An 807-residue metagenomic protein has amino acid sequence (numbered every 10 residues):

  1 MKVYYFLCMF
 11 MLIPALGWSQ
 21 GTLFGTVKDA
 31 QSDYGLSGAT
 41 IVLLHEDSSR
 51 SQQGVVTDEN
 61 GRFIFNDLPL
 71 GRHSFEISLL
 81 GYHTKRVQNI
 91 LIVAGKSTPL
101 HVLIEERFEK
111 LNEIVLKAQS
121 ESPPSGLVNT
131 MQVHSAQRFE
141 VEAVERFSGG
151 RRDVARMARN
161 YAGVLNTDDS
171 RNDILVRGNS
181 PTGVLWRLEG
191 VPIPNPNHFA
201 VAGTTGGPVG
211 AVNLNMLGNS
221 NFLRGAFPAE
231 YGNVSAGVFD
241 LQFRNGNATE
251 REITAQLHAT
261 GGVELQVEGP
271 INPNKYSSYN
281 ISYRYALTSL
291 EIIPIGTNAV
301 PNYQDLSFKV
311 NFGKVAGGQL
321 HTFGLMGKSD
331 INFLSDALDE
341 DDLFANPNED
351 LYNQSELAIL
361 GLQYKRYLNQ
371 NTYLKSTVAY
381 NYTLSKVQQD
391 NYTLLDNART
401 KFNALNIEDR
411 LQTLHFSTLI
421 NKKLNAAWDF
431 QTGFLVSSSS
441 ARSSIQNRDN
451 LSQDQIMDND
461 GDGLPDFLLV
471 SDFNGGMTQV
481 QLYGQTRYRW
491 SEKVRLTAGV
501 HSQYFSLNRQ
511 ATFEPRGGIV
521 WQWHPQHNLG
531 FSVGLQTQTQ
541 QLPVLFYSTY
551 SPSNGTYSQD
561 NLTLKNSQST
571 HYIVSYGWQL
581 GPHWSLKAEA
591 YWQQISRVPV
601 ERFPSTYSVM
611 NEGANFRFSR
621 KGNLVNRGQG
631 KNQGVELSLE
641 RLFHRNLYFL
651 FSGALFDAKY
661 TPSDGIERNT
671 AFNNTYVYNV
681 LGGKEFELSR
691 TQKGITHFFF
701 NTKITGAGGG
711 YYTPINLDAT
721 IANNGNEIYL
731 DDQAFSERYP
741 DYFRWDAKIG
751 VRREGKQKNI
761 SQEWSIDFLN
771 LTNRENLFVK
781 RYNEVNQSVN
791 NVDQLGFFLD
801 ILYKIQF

Functional and structural regions predicted by a protein language model:
W18-Q119: Periplasm-facing N-terminal accessory domains of Gram-negative outer-membrane beta-barrel systems
H83, L91-P99, E113-F227, R244: Periplasmic N-terminal accessory/gating domains of Gram-negative outer-membrane beta-barrel systems
N197, D336-D341, S506, Q526-H571 (+4 more regions): Surface-exposed extracellular loop regions of Gram-negative outer-membrane beta-barrel proteins, predominantly
A259-Y285, T297-F333, Y352-Y380, L424-W428 (+1 more regions): Transmembrane beta-barrel wall of Gram-negative outer-membrane proteins
T288, Q319-Y367, Y382-R410, S551-P552: Flexible loop and strand-edge segments within Gram-negative outer membrane beta-barrel domains
T413-H415, V470-G475, K565, S585-Y648 (+1 more regions): Outer membrane beta-barrel strand-and-loop segments of large Gram-negative receptors, especially TonB-dependent
W592-Q594, F616-G709: Gram-negative outer-membrane beta-barrel transporters
S596, F603, F649, F698 (+3 more regions): C-terminal beta-signal and adjacent terminal beta-strands/loops of Gram-negative outer-membrane beta-barrel proteins
